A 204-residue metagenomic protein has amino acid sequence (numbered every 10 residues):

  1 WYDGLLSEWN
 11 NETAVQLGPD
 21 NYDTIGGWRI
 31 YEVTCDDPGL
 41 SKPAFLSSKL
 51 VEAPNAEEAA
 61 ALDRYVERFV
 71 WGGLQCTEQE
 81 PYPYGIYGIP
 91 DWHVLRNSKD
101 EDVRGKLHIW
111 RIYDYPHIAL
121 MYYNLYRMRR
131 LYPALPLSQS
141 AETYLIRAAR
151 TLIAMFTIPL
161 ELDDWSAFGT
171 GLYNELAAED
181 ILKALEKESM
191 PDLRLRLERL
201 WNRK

Functional and structural regions predicted by a protein language model:
W1-K204: Catalytic cores of extracellular degradative/oxidative enzymes
